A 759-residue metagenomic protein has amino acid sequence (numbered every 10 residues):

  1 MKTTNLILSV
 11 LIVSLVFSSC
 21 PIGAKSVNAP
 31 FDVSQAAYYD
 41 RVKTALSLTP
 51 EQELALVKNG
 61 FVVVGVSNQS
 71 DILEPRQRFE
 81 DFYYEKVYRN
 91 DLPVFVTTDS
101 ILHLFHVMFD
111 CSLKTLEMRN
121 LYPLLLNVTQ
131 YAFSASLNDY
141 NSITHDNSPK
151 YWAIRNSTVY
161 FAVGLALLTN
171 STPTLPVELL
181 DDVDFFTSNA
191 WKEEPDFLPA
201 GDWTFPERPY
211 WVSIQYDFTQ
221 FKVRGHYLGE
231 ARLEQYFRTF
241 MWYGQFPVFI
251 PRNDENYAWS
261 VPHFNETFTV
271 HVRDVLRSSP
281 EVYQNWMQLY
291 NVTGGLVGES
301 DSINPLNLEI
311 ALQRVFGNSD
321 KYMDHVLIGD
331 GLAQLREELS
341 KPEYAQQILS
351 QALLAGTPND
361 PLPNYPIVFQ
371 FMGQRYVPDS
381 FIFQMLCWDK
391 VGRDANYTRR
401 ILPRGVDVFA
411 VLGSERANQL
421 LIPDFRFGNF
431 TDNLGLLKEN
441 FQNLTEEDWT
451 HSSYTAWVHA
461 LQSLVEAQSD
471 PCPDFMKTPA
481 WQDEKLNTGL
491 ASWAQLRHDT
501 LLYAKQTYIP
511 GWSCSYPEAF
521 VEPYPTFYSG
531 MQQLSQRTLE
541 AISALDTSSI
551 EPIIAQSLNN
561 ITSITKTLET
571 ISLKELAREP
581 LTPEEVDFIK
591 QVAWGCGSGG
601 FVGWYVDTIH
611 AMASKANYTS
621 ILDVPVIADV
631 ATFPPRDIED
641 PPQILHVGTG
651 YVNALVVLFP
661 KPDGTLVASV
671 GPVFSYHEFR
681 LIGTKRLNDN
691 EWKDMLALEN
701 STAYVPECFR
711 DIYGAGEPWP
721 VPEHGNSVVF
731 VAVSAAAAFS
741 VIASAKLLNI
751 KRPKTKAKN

Functional and structural regions predicted by a protein language model:
M1-N5: Positively charged n-region of N-terminal signal peptides that target proteins for export
L6-I12, A737-A738: Generic short amphipathic/hydrophobic targeting helices enriched at N-termini, encompassing Sec-type signal peptides
L6-S9, S557, S727-V731: Alpha-helical transmembrane segments of integral membrane proteins
L11-S19: Hydrophobic core
C20-W719: Long, non-catalytic protein-protein interaction scaffolds
I22, L748-R752: Short, aromatic- and cysteine-enriched interfacial helices/patches that mediate contacts at lipid membranes
P720-L748: C-terminal cell-surface addressing/anchoring modules of secreted/extracellular proteins
K751-N759: Cytoplasmic C-terminal tails of single-pass
